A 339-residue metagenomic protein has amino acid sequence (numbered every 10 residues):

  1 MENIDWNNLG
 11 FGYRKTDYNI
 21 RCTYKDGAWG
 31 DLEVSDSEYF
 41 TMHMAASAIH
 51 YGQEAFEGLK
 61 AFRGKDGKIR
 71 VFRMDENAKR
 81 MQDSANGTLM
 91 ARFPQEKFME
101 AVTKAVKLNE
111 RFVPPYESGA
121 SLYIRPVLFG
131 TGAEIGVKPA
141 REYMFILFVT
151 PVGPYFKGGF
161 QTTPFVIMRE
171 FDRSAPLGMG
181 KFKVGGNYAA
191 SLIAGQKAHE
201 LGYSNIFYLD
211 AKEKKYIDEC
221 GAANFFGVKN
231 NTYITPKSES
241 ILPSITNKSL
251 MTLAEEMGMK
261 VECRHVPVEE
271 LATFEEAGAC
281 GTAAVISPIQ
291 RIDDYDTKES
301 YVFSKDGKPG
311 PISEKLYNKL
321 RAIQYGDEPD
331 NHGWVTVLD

Functional and structural regions predicted by a protein language model:
M1-A105, V127, E134-D339: Helix-start/capping segments and mature chain N-termini
E96, A105-G119: Charged, gly/pro-rich active-site loop segments
P115-F129: Extended, Lys/Arg-enriched charged tracts that mediate electrostatic binding to polyanionic substrates
